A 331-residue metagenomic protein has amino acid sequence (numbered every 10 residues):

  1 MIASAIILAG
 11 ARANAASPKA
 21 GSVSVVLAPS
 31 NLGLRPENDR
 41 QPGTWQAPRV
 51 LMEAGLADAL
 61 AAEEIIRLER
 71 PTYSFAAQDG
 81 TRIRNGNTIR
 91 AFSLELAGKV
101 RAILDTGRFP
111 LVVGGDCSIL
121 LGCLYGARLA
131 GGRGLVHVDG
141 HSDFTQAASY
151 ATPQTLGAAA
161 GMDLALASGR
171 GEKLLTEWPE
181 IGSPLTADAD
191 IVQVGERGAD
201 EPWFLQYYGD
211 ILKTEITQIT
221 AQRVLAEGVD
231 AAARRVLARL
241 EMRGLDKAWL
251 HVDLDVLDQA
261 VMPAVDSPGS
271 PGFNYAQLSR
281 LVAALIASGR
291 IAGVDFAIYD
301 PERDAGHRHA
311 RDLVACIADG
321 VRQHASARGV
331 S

Functional and structural regions predicted by a protein language model:
M1-I2: N-terminal export leaders
A5-I7, R35: N-terminal intrinsically disordered, compositionally biased regulatory/targeting segments that precede the folded
L8-S17: Bacterial Sec-dependent signal peptides at the C-terminal "C-region" and cleavage site
S17-S331: Conserved alpha-helical scaffold segments that buttress catalytic/binding sites
